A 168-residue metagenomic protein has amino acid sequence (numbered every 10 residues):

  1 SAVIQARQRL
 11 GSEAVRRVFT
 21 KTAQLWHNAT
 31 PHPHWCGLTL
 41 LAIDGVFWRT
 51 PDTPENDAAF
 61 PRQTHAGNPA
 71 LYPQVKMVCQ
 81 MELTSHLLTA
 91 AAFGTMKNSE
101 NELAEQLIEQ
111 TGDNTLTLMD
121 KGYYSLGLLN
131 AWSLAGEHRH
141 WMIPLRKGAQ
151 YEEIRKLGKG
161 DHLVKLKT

Functional and structural regions predicted by a protein language model:
S1-T168: Conserved, well-structured functional cores that handle cations and Mg-NTP chemistry
